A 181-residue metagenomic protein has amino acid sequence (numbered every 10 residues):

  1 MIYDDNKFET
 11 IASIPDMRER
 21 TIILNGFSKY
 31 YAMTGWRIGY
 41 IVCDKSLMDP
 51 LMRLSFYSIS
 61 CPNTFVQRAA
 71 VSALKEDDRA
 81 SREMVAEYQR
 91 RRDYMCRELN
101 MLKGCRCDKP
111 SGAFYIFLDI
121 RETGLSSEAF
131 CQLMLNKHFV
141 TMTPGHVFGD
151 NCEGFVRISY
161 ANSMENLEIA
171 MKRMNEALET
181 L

Functional and structural regions predicted by a protein language model:
M1-L181: PLP-dependent class I/II
